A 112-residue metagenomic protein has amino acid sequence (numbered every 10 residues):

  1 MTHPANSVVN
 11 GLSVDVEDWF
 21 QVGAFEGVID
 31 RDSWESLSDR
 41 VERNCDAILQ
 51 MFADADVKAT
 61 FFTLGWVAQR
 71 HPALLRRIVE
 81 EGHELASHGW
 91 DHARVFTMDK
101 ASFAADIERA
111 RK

Functional and structural regions predicted by a protein language model:
M1-K112: Catalytic alpha-helical scaffold of carbohydrate-active enzymes acting on polysaccharides/glycoconjugates
